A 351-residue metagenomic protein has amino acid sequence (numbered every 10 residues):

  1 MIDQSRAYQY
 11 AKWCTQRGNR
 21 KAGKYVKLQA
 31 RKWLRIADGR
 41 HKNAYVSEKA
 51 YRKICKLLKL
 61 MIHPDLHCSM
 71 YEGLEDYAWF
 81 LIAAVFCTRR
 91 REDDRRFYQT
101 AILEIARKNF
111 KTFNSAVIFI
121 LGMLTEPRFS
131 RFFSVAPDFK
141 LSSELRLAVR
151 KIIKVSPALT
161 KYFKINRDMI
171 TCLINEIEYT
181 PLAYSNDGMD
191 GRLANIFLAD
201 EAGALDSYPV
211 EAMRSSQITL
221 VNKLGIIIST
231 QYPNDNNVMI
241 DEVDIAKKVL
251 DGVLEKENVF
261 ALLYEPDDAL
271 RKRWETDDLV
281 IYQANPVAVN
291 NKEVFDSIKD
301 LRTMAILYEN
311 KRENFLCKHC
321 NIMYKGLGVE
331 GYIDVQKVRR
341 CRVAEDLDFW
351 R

Functional and structural regions predicted by a protein language model:
M1-R351: Phosphate/NTP-binding elements of NTP-utilizing enzymes
